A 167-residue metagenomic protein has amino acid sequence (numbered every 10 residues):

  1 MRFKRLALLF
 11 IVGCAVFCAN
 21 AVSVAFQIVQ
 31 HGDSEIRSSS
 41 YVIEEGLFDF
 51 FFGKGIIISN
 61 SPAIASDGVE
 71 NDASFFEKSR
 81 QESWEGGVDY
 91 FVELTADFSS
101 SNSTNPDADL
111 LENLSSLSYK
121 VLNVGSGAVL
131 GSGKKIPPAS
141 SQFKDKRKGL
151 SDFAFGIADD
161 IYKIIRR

Functional and structural regions predicted by a protein language model:
M1-A7: Bacterial N-terminal signal peptides that target proteins for export
A7-V16: Bacterial N-terminal signal peptides
I11, W84, D109-L111: Generic marker of residues within folded, mature protein domains
A21-A25, Y41-I43, F50-G55, S101-S103 (+2 more regions): C-terminal/domain-edge helix-coil "capping" segments
V24, V92-A96, Y119: Generic structural motif
F26-E93, A128, S132: N-terminal segment of the mature soluble domain
H31-D33, S99, S140: A short, flexible beta-alpha/helix-coil linker loop
V88-N105: Charged, amphipathic alpha-helical segments
